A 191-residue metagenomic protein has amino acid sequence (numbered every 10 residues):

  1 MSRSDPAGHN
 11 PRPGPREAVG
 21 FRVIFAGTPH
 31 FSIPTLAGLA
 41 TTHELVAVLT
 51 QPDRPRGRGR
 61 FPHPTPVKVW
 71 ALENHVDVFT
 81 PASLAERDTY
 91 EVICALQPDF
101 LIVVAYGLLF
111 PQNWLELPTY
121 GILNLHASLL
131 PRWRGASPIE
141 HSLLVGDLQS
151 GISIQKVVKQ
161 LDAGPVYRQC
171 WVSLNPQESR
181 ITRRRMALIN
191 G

Functional and structural regions predicted by a protein language model:
S2-D5, H9-G59: N-terminal Rossmann-like dinucleotide-binding module
R3, G14-E17, A71, V92-F100: Catalytic cores of RNA-modifying enzymes
R22-I24, E44-L49, P55, D77-L96 (+4 more regions): Internal alpha/beta domain cores that form substrate/cofactor-binding pockets in large enzymes and binding proteins
I33, F61-P64, E86-Y90, A136: Structural motif corresponding to alpha-helix initiation and N-cap regions
T41, L72, C94-A95, E116 (+2 more regions): Solvent-exposed polar/charged
R54-N74: N-terminal beta-loop-helix "entrance" segment that forms/cooperates in small-molecule cofactor or anionic ligand
V69, E91, H141: Surface-exposed charge patches
F100-G191: Donor/substrate-binding cores of folate-linked one-carbon enzymes
